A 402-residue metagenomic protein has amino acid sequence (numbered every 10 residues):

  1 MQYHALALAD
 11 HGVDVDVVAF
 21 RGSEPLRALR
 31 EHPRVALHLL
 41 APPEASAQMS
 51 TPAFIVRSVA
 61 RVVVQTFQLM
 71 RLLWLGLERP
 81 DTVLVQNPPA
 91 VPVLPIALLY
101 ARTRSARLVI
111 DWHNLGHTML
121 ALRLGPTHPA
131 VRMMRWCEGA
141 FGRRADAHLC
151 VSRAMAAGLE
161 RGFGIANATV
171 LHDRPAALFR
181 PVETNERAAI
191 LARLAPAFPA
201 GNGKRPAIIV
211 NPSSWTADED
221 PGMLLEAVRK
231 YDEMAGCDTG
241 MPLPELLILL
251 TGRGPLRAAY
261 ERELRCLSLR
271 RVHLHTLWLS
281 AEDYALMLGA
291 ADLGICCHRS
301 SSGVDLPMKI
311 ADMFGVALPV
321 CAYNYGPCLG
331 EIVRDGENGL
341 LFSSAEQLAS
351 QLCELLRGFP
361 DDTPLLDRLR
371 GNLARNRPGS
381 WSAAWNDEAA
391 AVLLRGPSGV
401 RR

Functional and structural regions predicted by a protein language model:
M1-L39, A147, A235-G240: N-terminal subdomain of nucleotide-sugar transferases
H4-L6, F67-M70, P92-T103, I110 (+2 more regions): Membrane-proximal helix-turn-helix segments that form the acceptor-binding/catalytic region of lipid-linked
L29-R30, R143-R144, L149-C150, M155-A189: Helix-loop-beta element that forms the nucleotide-linked donor phosphate-binding surface in glycosyltransferases
L194-E219, L225-R229, L249: Conserved donor-binding/catalytic core segment of Leloir-type glycosyltransferases
V210, D335-E346, C353-D361: Conserved acidic donor-binding segment of nucleotide-sugar-dependent glycosyltransferases
G240-E245, L249-G252, R257-A285: Nucleotide-activated donor-binding/catalytic signature segment of Leloir-type glycosyltransferases, i.e., the conserved
L293-C296, D312-G315, P319-N324: Short hydrophobic beta-strand element within catalytic cores of glycosyltransferases and related nucleotide-activated
S343, Q347, P360-R402: A charged, aromatic-enriched C-terminal amphipathic alpha-helix characteristic of glycosyltransferases across folds
